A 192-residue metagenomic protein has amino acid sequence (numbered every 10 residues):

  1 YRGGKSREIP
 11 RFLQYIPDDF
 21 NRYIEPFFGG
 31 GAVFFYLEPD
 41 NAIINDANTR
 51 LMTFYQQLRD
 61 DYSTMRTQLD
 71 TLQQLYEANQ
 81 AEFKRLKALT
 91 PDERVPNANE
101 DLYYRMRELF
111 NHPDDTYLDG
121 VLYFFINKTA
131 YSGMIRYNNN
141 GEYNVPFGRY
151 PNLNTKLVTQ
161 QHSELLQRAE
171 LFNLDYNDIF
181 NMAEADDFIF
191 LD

Functional and structural regions predicted by a protein language model:
Y1-I24, A32-V33, L37: S-adenosyl-L-methionine
F27: Conserved S-adenosyl-L-methionine
D40-Q167: Class I S-adenosyl-L-methionine-dependent methyltransferase module
E170-F172: General small-molecule cofactor/ligand-binding pocket signal
L174-D178: Conserved SAM/SAH-binding loop
I179-E184: Short conserved loop adjoining the S-adenosyl-L-methionine
F190-D192: Structural motif
